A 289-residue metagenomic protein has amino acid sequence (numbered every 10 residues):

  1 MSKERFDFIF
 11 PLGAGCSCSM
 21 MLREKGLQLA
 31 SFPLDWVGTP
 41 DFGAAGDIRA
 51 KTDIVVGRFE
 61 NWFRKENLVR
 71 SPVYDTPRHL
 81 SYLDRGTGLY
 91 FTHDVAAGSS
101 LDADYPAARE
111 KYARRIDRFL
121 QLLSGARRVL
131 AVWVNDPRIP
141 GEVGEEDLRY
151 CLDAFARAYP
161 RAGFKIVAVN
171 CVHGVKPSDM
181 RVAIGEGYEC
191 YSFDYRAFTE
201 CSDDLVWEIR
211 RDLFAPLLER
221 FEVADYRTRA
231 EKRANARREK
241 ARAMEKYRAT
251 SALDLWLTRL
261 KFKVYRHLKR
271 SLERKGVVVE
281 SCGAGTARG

Functional and structural regions predicted by a protein language model:
P11-Y82: Adenosine ribonucleotide-centric catalytic and binding domains
D75-S81, K111-L123: Short, charged beta->alpha transition segments
Y90-E110, W133-V143: Surface-exposed cleft-lining segments at the edges of enzyme active sites
Y105-D117, G141-R157, R210-R211: Well-ordered, non-membrane alpha-helical segments in soluble/globular domains
L123-S124, F155-A162: Short, conserved loop/helix-junction motifs that constitute active-site signature segments in enzyme catalytic cores
N135-P137, F164-K176: Short beta-alpha junction loops
G187-E239: Extended, charge-rich low-complexity interaction segments
T228-G289: Membrane-proximal basic amphipathic "stem/tether" segments
